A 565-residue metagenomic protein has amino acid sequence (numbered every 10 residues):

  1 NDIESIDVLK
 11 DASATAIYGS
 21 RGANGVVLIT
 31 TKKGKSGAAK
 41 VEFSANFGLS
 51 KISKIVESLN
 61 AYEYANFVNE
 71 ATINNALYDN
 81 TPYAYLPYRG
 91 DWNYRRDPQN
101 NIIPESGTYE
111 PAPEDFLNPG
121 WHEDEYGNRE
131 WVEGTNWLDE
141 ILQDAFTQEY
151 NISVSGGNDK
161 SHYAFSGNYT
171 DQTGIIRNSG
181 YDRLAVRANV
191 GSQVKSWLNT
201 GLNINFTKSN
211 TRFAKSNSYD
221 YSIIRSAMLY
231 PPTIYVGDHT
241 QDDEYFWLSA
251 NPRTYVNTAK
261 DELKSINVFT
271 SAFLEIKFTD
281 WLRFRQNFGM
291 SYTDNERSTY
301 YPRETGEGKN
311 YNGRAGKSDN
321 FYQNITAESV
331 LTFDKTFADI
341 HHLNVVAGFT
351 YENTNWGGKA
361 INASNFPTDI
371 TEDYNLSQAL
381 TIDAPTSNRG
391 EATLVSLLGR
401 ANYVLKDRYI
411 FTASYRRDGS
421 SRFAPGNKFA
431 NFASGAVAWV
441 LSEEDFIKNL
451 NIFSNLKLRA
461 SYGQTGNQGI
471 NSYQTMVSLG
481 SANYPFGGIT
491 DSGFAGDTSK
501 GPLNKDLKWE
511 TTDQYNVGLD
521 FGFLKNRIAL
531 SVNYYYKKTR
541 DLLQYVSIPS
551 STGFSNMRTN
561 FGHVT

Functional and structural regions predicted by a protein language model:
N1, G19-A23, S179-D182, S216-S218 (+1 more regions): Short, glycine-/polar-rich solvent-exposed loops and beta-turns at beta-strand/coil boundaries
N1-D11: Short acidic/polar hinge/loop motifs at secondary-structure boundaries that mediate gating or recognition
I3, G22-V26, A38-E42, F269: Extracytoplasmic
I6-D7, V27-I29: Non-catalytic regulatory/gating segments with a bias toward low-complexity or hydrophobic composition
A12-S13, K33-K35, L49, T465-Q468: Acidic glycine-/aspartate-rich tracts in secreted/extracellular proteins
K35-R177, S216-N217, T254-A259, E275-K277: Residues embedded in well-ordered regular secondary structure
V56-L117, T207-E244, Y351-T371, L456-F486 (+1 more regions): A surface-exposed, glycine/aromatic-enriched loop/edge motif typical of exported proteins
R183, N189-L198, N203-K208, E244-Y301 (+1 more regions): Extracellular/periplasmic, surface-exposed regions of secreted and cell-surface proteins
